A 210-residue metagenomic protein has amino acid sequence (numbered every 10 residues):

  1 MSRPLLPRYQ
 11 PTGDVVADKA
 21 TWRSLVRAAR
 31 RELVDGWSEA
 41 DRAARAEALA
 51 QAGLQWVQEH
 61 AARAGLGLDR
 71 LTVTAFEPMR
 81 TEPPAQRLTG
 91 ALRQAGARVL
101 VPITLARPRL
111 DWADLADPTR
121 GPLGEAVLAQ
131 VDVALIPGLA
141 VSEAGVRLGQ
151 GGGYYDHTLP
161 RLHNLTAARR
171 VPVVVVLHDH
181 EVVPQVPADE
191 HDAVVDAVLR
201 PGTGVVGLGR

Functional and structural regions predicted by a protein language model:
M1-E125, Q130: N-terminal active-site beta-alpha-beta segment that forms phosphate/nucleotide-binding and substrate-recognition loops
M1-W22, A28-D35, A40, E125-A134 (+2 more regions): Surface-exposed, charge/polar-rich loops and edge strands
E77, G138, G202: Glycine-rich, N-terminal phosphate-binding loop of Rossmann-like dinucleotide-binding domains
M79-T81, L139-E143: Short glycine-rich anion-binding loops that position phosphate/pyrophosphate groups of nucleotides and phosphorylated
P118-G121, P137, R161: Mid-sequence acidic-hydrophobic segments that form the walls of catalytic/ligand-binding cavities or oligomerization
Y154: A small-molecule sensor/coupling module
